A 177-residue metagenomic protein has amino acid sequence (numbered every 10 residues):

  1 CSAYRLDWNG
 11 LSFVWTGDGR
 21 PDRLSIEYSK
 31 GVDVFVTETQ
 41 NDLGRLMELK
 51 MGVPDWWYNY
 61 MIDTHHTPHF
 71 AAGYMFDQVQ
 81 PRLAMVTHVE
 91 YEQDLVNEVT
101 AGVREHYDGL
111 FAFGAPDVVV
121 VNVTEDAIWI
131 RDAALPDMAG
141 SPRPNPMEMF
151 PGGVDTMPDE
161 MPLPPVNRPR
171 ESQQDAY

Functional and structural regions predicted by a protein language model:
C1-A3, N9-S12, G19-V118: Cap/insert and terminal regions of metallo-dependent hydrolase folds
C1-K30, V118-T156, E160, P164-Y177: Core dinuclear metal-dependent hydrolase active-site scaffold
